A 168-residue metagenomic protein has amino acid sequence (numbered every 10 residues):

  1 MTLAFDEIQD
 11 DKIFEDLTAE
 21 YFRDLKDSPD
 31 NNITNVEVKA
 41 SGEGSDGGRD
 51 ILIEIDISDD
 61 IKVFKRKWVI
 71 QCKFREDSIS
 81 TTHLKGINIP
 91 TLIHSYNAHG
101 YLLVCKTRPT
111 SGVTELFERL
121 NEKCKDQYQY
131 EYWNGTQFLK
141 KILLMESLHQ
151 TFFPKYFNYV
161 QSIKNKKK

Functional and structural regions predicted by a protein language model:
M1-K168: Mixed-charge (Asp/Glu-Lys/Arg
